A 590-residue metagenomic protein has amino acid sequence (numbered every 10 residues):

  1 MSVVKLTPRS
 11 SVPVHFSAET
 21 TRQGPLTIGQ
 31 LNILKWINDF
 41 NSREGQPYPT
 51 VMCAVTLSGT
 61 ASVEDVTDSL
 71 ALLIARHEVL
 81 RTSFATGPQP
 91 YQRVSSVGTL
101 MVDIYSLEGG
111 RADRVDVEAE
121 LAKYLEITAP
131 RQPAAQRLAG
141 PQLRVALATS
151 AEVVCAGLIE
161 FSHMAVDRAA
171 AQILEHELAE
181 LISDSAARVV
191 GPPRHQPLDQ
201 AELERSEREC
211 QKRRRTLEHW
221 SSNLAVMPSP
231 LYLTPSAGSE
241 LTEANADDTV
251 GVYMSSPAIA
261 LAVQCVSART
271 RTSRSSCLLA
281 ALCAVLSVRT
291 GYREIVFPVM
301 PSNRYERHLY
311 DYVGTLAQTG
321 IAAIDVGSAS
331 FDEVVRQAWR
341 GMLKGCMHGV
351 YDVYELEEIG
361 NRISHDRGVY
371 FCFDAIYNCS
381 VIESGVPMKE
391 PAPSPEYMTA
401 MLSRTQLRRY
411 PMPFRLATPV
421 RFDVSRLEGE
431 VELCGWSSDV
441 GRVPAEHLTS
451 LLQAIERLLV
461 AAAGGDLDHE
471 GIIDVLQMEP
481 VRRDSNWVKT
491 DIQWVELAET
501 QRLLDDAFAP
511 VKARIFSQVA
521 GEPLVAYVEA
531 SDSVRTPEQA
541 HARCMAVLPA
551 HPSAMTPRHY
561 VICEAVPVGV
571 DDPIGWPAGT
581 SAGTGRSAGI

Functional and structural regions predicted by a protein language model:
M1-S42, T67-G110, P141, H195-D247: Short amphipathic alpha-helices and their capping loops
K5, T20-P25, G29, L107 (+3 more regions): Active-site-proximal acidic secondary-structure segment that organizes catalysis
P13-Q23, G45-D65, R137-L158, G238-E306 (+4 more regions): Gly/Ser/Thr-rich phosphate-binding loops and adjoining beta-strand/alpha-helix segments that form adenosine-phosphate
P13-R22, G59-A75, Y91-A139, L261 (+4 more regions): A short, small/polar-residue-rich loop/turn motif at beta-strand boundaries within alpha/beta enzyme cores
R22, N41-T50, E78-V79, V153-V154 (+4 more regions): His-Asp-centered acyl/peptidyl-transfer active-site segments
H77, R81, E175-H176, R293-M300 (+3 more regions): Extended, hydrophobic beta-loop-alpha segments that form or line the acyl/peptidyl-thioester binding and transfer paths
S83-F84, L178, I182-Q196, N223-P230 (+3 more regions): A short N-terminal helical cap/helix-turn-helix that marks the beginning of AMP-binding/adenylate-forming
